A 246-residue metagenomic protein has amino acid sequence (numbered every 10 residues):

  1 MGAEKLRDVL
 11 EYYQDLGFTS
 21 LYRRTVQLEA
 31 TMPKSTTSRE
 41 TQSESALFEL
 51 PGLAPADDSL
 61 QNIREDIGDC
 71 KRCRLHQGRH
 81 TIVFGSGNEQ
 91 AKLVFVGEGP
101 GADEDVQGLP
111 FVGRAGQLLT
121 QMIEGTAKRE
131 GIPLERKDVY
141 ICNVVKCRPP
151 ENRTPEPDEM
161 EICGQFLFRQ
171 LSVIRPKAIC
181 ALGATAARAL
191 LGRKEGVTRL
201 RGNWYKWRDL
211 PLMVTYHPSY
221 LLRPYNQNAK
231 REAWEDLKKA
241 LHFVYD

Functional and structural regions predicted by a protein language model:
M1-L6: Intrinsically disordered, low-complexity regulatory segments in eukaryotic proteins
R7, Y12-D15, T19-E29, P33-D246: A polyanion-binding, active-site-adjacent surface
